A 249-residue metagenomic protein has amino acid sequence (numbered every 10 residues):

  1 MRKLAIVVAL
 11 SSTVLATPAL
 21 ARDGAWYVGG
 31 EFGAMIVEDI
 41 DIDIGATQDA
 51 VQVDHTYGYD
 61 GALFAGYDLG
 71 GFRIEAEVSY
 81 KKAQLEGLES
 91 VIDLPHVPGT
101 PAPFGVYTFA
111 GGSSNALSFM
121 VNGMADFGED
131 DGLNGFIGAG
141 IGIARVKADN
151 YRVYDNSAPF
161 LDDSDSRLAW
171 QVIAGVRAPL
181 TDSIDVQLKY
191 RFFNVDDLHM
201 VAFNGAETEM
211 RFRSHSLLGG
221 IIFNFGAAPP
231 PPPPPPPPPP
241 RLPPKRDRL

Functional and structural regions predicted by a protein language model:
M1-L4: Positively charged n-region of N-terminal signal peptides that target proteins for export
S12-A19, L69-G71, M124-D130, A178-D182 (+1 more regions): Outer-membrane beta-barrel proteins
R22-E38: Transmembrane beta-strand segments of Gram-negative outer membrane beta-barrel proteins
A25-Y27, R73, G132-F136, G175 (+4 more regions): Membrane-spanning beta-strand positions in outer-membrane beta-barrel proteins
Y27, R211-R248: Outer-membrane beta-barrel "beta-signal"
I40-Q48, E86-D93, K147-A158, L198-G205: Outer-membrane beta-barrel translocator domains and adjoining extracellular loop/strand segments of Gram-negative
A50-Y57, F109-N115, S157-S166, A206-S214: Replace "Gram-negative outer membrane beta-barrel proteins" with "bacterial and organellar outer membrane beta-barrel
F64-V153, S214-F225: Gram-negative (and chloroplast) outer-membrane scaffold detector with strong preference for beta-barrel transmembrane
